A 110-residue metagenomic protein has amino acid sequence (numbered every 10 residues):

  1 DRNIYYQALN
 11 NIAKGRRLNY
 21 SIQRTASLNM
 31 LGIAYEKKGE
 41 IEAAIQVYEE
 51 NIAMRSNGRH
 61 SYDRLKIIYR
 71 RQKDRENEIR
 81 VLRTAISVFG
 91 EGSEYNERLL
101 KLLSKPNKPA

Functional and structural regions predicted by a protein language model:
L31, R64-L65, A85, L99: Structural register within alpha-helical repeat arrays
R70-S93: TPR/TPR-like (Sel1-like) alpha-helical repeat modules
